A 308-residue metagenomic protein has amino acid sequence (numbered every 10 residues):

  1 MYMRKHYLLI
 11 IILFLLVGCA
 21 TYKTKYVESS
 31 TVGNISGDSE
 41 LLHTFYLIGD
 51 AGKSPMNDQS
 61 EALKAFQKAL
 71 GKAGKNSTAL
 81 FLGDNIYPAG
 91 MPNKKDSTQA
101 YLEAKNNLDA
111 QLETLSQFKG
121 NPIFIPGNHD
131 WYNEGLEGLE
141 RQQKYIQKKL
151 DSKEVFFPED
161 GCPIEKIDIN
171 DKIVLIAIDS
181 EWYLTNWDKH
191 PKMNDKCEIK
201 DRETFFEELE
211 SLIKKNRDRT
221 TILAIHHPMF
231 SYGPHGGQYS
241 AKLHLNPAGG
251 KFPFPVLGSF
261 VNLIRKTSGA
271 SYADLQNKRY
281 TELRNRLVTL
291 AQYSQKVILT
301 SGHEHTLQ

Functional and structural regions predicted by a protein language model:
M1-H6: Positively charged n-region of N-terminal signal peptides that target proteins for export
I10-V17: Bacterial N-terminal signal peptides
C19-L102: N-terminal active-site segment of His-dependent metallophosphoesterases
Y22-G33, G90-T221, P234-D274, K278 (+3 more regions): Extended active-site neighborhood of metal-dependent phosphoesterases/phosphodiesterases
F45-L47, A79-F81, F124, L223 (+1 more regions): Residue-level marker for buried hydrophobic side chains located in beta-strands that build the well-ordered beta-sheet
D50, G83-D84, G127-N128, I178 (+2 more regions): Active-site glycine-centered loops adjacent to acidic/histidine catalytic or metal-binding residues that shape
A69-G74, K215-D218, S294: Glycine-rich phosphate-binding loop signature in dinucleotide/nucleotide-binding domains
F81-L82, I86, N216-P234: Short acidic, glycine-rich surface-loop motifs adjacent to enzyme active sites
